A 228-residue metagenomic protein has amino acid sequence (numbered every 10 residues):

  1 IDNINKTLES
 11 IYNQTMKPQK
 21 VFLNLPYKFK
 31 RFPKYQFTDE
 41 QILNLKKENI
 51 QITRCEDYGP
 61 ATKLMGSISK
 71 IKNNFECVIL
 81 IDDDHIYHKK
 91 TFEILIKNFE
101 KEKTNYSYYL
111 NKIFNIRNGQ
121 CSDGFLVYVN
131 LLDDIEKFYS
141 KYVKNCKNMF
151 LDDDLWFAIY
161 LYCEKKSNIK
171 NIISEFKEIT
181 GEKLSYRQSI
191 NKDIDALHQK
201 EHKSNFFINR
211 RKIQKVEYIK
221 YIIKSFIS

Functional and structural regions predicted by a protein language model:
D2, C55-K63, F150-L151: A short, glycine-/small-residue-rich helix N-cap motif at loop->alpha-helix starts within glycosyltransferase
N3-T7, V143-S228: C-terminal catalytic/acceptor-binding lobe
L8-Q19, Y27-K28, L43-N44: Short, acidic, metal-binding catalytic loop of nucleotide-sugar glycosyltransferases
Q19-F32, T53-R54: Short beta-strand/loop segment that forms part of the nucleotide-sugar
L64-C77: Active-site nucleotide-sugar/metal-binding loop of Leloir-type enzymes
F75-I86: Short beta-strand-to-loop acidic/aromatic patch adjacent to the donor-nucleotide binding site
K89-I113: Conserved donor-nucleotide/metal-binding helix-loop-beta segment in metal-dependent transferases, i.e., the alpha-helix
G119-S140: Conserved nucleotide-sugar donor-binding and metal-coordinating catalytic region shared by glycosyltransferases
